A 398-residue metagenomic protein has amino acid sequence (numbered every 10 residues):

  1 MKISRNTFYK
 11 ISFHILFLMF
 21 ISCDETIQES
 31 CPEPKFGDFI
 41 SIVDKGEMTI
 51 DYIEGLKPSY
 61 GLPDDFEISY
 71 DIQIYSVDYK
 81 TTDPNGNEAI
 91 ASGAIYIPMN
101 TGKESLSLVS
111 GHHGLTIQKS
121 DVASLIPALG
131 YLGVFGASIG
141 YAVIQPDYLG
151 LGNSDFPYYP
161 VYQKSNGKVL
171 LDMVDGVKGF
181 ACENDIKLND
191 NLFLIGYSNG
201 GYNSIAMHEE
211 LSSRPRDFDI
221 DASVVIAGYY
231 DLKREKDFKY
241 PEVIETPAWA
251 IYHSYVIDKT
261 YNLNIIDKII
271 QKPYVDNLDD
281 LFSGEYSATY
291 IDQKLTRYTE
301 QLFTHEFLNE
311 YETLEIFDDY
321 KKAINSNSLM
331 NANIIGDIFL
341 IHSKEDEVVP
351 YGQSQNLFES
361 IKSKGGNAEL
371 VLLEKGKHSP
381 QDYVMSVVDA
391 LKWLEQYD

Functional and structural regions predicted by a protein language model:
E25-G102: Catalytic-loop region of hydrolases
P84-S92, Y96-F135: Short, surface-exposed "cap/lid" segments of acyl-processing enzymes
M99-S105, D175-I195, P215-F218: Gly/Ser-rich "nucleophile elbow"/oxyanion-hole loop immediately N-terminal to the catalytic nucleophile in hydrolases
P160-E183: Alpha/beta-hydrolase active-site loop
M207, G336-I338, P350-S360: Short alpha-helix in the alpha/beta-hydrolase fold that links the catalytic acid
I226-M330: Accessory cap/linker subdomain of secreted extracellular hydrolases
I316-A323, V348, Q355-D398: C-terminal catalytic histidine-bearing segment of alpha/beta-hydrolase fold enzymes
F339-D346: Short beta-strand/loop motif that positions the catalytic acidic residue of the alpha/beta-hydrolase fold
